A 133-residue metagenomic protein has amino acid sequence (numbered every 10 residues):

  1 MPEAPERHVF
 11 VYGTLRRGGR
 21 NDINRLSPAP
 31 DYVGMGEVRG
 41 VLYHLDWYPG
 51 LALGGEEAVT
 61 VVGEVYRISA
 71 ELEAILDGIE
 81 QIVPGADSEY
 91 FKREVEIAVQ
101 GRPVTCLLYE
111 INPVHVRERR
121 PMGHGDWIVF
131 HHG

Functional and structural regions predicted by a protein language model:
M1-G133: Glycine-aromatic micro-motifs
